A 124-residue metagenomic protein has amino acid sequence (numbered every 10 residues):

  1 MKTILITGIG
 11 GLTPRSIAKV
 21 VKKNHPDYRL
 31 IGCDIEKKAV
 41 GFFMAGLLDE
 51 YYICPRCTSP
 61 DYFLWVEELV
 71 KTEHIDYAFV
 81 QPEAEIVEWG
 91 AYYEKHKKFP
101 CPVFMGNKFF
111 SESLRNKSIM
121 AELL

Functional and structural regions predicted by a protein language model:
M1-M105: ATP-binding N-terminal substructure of ATP-dependent carboxylate-amine bond-forming enzymes
H96-L124: A conserved helix-loop-beta module that forms one wall/lid of the active-site cleft in ATP-utilizing catalytic domains
